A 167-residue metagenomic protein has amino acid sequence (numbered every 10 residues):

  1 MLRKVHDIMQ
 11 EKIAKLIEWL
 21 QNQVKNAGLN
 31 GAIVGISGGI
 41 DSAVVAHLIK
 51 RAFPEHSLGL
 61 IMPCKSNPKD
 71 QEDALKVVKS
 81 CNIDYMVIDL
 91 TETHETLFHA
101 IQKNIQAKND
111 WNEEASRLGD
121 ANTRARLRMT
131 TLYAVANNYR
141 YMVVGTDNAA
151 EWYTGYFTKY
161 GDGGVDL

Functional and structural regions predicted by a protein language model:
L2-T158: ATP-dependent adenylation/nucleotidyltransferase module used to activate substrates
Y156-L167: A mobile, often basic/glycine-rich helix-loop segment that functions as the active-site lid/recognition loop
